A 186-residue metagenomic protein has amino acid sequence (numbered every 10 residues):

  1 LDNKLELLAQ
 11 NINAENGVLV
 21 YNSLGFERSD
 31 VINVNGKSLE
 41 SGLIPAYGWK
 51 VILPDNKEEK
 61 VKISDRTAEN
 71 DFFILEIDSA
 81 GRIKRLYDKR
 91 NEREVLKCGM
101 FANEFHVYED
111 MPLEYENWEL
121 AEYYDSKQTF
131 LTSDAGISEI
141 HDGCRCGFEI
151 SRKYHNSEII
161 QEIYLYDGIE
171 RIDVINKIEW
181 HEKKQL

Functional and structural regions predicted by a protein language model:
L1-K183: Catalytic and substrate-binding regions of extracellular carbohydrate-active enzymes, especially polysaccharide lyases
L186: Beta-strand acidic-aromatic groove motif in beta-rich domains, primarily in extracellular
